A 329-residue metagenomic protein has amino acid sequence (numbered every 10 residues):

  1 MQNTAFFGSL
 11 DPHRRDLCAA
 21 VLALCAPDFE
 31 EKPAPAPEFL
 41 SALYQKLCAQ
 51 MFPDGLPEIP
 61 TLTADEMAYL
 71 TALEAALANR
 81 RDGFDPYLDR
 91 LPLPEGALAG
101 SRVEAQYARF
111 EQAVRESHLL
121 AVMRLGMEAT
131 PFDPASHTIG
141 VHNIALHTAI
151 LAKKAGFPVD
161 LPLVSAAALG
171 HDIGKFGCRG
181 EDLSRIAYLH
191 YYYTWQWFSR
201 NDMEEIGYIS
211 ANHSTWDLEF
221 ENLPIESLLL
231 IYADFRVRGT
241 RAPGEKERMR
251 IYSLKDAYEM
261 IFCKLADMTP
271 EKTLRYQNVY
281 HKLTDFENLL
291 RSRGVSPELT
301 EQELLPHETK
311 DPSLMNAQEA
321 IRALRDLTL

Functional and structural regions predicted by a protein language model:
Q2-A105, P131-V159, G170, T215-L329: Divalent metal-dependent phosphate-bond-processing catalytic cores, especially two-metal-ion Mg2+/Mn2+ enzymes that act
Y107-T138, I173-G180, S184: Active-site flanking loop/helix segments enriched in acidic
V122, G126, K154, K175 (+5 more regions): Generic alpha-helix detector with strongest preference for long hydrophobic helices that associate with membranes
V141-H142, V159-N201, Y208-D217, D234: His-Asp-centered metal-binding catalytic motifs of divalent-metal-dependent phosphohydrolases/nucleases
